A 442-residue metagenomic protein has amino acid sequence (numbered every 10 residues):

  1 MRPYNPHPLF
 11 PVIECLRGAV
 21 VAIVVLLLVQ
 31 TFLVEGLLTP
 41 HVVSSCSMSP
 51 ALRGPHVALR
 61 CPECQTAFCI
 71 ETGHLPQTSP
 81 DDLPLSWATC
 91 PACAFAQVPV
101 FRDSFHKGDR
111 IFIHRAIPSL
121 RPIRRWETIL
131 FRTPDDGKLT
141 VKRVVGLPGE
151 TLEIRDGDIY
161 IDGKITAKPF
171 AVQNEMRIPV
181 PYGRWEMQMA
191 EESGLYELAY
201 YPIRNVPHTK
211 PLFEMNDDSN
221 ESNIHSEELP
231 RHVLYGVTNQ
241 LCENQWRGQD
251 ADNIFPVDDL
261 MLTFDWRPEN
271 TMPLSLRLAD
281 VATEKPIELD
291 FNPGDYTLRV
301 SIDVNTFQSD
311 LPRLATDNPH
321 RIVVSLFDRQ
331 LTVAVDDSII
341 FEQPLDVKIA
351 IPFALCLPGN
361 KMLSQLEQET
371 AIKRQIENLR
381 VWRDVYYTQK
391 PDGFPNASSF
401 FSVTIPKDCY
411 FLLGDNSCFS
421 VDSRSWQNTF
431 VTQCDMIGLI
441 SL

Functional and structural regions predicted by a protein language model:
M1-L442: Extended hydrophobic leader/signal-anchor segments used for secretion and membrane insertion
